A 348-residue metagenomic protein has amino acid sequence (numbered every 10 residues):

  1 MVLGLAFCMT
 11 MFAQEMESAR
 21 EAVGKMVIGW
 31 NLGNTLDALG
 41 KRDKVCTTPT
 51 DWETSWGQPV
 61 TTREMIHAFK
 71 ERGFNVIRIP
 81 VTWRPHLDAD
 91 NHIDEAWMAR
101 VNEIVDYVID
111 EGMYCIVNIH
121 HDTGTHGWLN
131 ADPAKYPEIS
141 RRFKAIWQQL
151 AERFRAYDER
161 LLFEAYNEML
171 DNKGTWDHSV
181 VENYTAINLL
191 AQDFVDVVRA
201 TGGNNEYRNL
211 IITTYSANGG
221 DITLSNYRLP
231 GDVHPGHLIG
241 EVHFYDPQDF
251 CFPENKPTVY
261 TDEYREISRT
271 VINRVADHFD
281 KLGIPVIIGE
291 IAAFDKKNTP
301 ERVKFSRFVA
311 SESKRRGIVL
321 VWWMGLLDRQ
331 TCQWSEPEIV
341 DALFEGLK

Functional and structural regions predicted by a protein language model:
M1-T10: Bacterial N-terminal signal peptides
A13-V76, H278-F279: N-terminal carbohydrate-binding accessory modules
L32-T61, A89-I93, K135, D249-S268: Acidic/histidine-rich helix-loop elements that form or flank divalent-metal/phosphate-binding sites at the catalytic
R42-T50, W83-A99, T123-I139, D171-V180 (+3 more regions): Surface-exposed, active-site-proximal loop segments in enzymatic domains
W56-V76, L87, H92-H121, W128-A165 (+1 more regions): An active-site-proximal structural segment forming one wall of the substrate-binding cleft that immediately precedes
P137-K256, D262, V271-F294, R315-I318: Active-site region of glycoside hydrolase catalytic domains
R269-A342: Substrate-binding cleft of secreted/luminal carbohydrate-active enzymes
